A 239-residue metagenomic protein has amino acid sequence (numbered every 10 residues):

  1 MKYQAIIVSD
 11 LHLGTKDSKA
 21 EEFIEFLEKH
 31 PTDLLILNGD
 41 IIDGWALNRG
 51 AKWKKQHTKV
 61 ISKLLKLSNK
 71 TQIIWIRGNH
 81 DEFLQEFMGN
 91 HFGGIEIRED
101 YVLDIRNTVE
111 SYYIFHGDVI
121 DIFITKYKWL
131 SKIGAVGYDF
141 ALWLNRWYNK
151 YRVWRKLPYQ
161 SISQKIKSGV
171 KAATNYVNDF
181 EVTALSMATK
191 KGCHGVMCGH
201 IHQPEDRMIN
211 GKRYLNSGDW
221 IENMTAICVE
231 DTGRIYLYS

Functional and structural regions predicted by a protein language model:
M1-I6, L103-Y113, M208-Y214: Beta-strand-turn-beta hairpins that frame and shape the catalytic cleft of phosphate-ester-processing enzymes
K2-Q4, L13-N107: Core catalytic region of metal-dependent phosphoesterases/phosphodiesterases, especially metallo-beta-lactamase-like
I6, I36, I74-I76, Y113 (+2 more regions): Hydrophobic/aromatic beta-strand patches that form the interior of the parallel beta-sheet core in alpha/beta enzyme
S9-H12, D40-I41, N79-D81, G117-V119 (+2 more regions): Active-site metal-binding loops of divalent metal-dependent hydrolases
G44-L67, R152, I162-C193: N-terminal short leaders/motifs
G93-E99, Y113, D118, I122-L130 (+1 more regions): Conserved beta-sheet core of the metallophosphoesterase superfamily
G117-F180: Active-site-proximal loop/helix segment associated with metal-binding centers of metalloenzymes
